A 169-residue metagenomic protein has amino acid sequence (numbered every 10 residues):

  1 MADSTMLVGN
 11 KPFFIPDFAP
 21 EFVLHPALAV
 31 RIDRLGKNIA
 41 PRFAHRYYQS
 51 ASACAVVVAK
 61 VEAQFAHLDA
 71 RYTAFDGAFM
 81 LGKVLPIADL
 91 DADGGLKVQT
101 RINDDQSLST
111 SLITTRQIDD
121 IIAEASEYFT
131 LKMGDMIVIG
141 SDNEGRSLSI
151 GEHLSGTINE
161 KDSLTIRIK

Functional and structural regions predicted by a protein language model:
M1-M136, E144-K169: Catalytic-core "active-site belt" of small-molecule-metabolizing enzymes, emphasizing His/Asp/Glu-rich regions
G140: Active-site pocket scaffolds in enzymes
